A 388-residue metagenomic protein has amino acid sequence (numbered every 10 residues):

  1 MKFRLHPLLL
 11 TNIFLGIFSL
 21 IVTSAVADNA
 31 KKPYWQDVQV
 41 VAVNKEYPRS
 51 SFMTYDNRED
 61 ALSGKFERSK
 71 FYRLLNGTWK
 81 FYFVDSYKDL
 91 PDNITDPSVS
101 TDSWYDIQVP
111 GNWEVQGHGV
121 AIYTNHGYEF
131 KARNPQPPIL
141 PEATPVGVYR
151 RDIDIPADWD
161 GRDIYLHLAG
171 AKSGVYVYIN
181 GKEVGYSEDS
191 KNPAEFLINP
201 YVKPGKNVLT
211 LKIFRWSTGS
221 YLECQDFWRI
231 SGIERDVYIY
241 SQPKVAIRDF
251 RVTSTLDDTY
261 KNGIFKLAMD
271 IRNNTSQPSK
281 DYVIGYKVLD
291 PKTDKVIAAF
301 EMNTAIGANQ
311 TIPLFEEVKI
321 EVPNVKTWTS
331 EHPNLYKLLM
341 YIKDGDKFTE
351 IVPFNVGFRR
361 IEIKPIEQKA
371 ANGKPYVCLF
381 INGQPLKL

Functional and structural regions predicted by a protein language model:
T11-I21: Bacterial N-terminal signal peptides
D28-H167, Y221-Q225, I230-I233, A370-N372: Extended carbohydrate-recognition surfaces in non-catalytic/accessory domains of CAZymes and lectin-like proteins
K65-F66, Y82-V84, N112, Q116 (+6 more regions): Accessory beta-strand-rich segments of carbohydrate-active enzymes
V146, P204-G205, N262, G307-F315: Solvent-exposed, conformationally flexible loop/turn segments
I179, N262-A305, L314-E316: Beta-strand-rich binding/interaction modules
N192, T304, I312-P323: A beta-strand/beta-hairpin structural motif
K244-T275, A370-C378: Surface beta-strand/loop "capping" patches
Y341-L388: N-terminal carbohydrate-binding accessory modules
